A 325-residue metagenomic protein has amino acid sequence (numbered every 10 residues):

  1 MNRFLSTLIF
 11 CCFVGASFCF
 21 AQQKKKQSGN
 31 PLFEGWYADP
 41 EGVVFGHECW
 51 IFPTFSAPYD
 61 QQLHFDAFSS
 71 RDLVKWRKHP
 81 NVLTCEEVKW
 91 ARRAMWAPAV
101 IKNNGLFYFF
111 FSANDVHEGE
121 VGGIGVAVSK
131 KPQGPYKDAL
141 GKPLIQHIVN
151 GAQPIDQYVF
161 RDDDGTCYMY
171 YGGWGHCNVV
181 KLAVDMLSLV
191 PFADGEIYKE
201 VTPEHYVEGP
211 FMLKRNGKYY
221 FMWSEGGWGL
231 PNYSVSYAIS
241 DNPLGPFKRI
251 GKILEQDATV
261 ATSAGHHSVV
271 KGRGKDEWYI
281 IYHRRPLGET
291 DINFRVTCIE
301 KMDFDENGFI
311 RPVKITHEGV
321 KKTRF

Functional and structural regions predicted by a protein language model:
M1-K24: Bacterial Sec-dependent N-terminal signal peptides
F20-F325: Carbohydrate-active catalytic/glycan-binding domains of CAZyme proteins, especially the secreted or lumenal ectodomains
